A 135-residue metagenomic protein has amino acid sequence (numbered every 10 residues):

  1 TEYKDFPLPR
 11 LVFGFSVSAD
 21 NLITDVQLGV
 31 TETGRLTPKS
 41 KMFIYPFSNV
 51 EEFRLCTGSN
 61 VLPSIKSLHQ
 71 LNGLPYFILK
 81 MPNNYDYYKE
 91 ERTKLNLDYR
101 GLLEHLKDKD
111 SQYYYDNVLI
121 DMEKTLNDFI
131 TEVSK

Functional and structural regions predicted by a protein language model:
T1-K66: Compact alpha/beta protein-protein interaction domains typified by the UBC
F6-P9, S16-S18, G29-T31, P46-V50 (+5 more regions): Generic signature of intrinsically disordered, low-complexity segments enriched in small/polar residues
T37-G101: Glycine-centered motif in EGF-like
E91-K135: Charge-rich (especially acidic), low-complexity segments
